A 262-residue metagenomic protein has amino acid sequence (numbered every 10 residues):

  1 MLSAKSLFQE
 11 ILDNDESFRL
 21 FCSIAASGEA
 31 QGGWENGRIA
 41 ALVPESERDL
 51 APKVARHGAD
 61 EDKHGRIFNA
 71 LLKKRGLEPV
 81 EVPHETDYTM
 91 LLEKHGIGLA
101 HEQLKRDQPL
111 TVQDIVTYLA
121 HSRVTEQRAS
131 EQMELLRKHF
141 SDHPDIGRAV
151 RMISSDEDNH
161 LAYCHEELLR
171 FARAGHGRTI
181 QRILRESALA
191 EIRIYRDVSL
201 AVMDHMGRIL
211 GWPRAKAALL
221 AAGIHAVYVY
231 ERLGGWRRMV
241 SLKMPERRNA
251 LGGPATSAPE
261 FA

Functional and structural regions predicted by a protein language model:
M1-A262: Non-heme di-metal
